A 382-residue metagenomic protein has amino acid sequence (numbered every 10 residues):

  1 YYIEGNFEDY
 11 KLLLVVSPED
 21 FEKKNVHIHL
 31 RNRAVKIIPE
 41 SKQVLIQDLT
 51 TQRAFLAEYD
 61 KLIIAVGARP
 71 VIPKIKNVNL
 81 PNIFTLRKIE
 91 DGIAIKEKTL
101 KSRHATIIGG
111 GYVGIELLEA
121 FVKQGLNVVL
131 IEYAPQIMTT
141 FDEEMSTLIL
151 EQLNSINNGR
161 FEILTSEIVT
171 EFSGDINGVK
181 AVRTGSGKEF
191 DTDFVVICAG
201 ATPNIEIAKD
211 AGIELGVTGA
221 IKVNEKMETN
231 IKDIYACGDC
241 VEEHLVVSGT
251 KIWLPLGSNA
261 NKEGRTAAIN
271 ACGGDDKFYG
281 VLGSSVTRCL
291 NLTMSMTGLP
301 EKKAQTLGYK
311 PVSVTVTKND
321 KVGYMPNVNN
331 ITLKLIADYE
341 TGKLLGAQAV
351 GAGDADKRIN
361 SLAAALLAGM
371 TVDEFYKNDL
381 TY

Functional and structural regions predicted by a protein language model:
Y1-V26, L30, I38-S41, R53-F55 (+6 more regions): Glycine-rich flavin
N6-D9, L13-L14, H104-T106, Y112-E171 (+2 more regions): Rossmann-like dinucleotide-binding cores of NAD(P)H-dependent redox enzymes
H27-H29, F84, E162-L164, Y235 (+1 more regions): General small-molecule cofactor/ligand-binding pocket signal
H29-T50, A57, K123-E225: A Rossmann-like FAD-binding core segment of flavoenzymes
I63-I64, V196: N-terminal Rossmann-like NAD(P) cofactor-binding module of classical short-chain dehydrogenase/reductase
I64-Q124, E162, V217-T218, V223-E225: Glycine-rich dinucleotide-binding loop and its adjacent helix/turn
N79-K101, G174-G178, R183, K188-I269: FAD-site-proximal beta/loop scaffold in flavoenzymes
A199, N291-T297, L307-Y382: Flexible, glycine-rich terminal cap/loop adjacent to redox cofactors in electron-transfer oxidoreductases
